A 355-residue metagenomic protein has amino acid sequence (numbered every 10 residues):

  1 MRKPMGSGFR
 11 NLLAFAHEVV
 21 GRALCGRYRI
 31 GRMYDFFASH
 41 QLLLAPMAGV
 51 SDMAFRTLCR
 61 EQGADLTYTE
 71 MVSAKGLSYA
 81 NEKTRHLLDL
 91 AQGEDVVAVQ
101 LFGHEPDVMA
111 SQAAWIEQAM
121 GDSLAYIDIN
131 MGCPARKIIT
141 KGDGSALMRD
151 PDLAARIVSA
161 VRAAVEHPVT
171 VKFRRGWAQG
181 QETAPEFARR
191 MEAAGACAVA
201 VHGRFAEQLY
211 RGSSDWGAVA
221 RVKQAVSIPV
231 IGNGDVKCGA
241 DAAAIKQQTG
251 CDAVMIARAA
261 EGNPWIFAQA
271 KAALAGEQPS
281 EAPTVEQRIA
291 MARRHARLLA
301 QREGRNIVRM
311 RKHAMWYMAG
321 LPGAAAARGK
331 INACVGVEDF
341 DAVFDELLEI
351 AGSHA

Functional and structural regions predicted by a protein language model:
R2-F15: Short, often N-terminal, low-complexity regions that either remain intrinsically disordered or form a short helix
Y28-L43, A48, M53-A54, R156 (+5 more regions): Alpha/beta catalytic cores of nucleotide-metabolism and tRNA/nucleoside-modifying enzymes
I30-Y34, M47-D122: Glycine-rich, positively charged N-terminal anion/phosphate-binding segment
L42-A45, T67-T69, V97-L101, I127 (+4 more regions): Hydrophobic faces of well-ordered beta-strands that scaffold small-molecule active sites in alpha/beta enzyme cores
M47-G49, V72-A74, F102-H104, G132-P134 (+4 more regions): Active-site beta-loop-alpha junctions enriched in small/polar residues
A114-I127, M131-K141, D152-I228: Alpha/beta enzyme core
G142-M148: Short glycine-enriched, charge-decorated loop/helix-capping segments at active-site entrances that position
